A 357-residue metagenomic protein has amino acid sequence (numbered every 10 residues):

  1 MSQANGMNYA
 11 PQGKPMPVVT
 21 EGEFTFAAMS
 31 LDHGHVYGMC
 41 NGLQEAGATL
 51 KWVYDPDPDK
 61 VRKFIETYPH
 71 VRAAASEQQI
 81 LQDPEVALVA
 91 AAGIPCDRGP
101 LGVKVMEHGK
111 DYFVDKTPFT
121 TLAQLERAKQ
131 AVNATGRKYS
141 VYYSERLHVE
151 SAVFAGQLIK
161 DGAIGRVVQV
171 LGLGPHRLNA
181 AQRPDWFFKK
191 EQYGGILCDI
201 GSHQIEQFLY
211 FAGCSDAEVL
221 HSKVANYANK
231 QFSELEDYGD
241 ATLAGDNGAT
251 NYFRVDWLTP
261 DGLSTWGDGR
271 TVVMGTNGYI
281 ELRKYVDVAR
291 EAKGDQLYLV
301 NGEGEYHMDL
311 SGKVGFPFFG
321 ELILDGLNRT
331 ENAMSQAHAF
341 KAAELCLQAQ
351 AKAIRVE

Functional and structural regions predicted by a protein language model:
M1-G22, A28, L88-A90, D246 (+2 more regions): C-terminal helix-rich "cap/oligomerization" subdomain common to oxidoreductases
S2-P17, G22, E206-D287, F319-T330: Contiguous beta-strand/loop segments that form the cofactor/metal-binding neighborhood of enzyme cores
S2-Y68: N-terminal Rossmann-like dinucleotide-binding module
G34, P56, H307-G320: Active-site loop of classical SDR/Rossmann-like NAD(P)-dependent oxidoreductases, centered on the catalytic Tyr-X3-Lys
Y68-A131: Beta-loop-alpha module in the N-terminal Rossmann-like domain of NAD(P)-dependent dehydrogenases, especially those
C96, F119-A181: A contiguous active-site-proximal alpha/beta segment in oxidoreductase catalytic domains
V114-D115, Y139-V141, L282: Hydrophobic residues in well-ordered beta-strands that form the structural core
Y142-E150, N179-A217, S233-D237, H338-A339: Mid-domain beta-loop-alpha active-site segment that forms a flexible, acidic cofactor/metal-binding surface
